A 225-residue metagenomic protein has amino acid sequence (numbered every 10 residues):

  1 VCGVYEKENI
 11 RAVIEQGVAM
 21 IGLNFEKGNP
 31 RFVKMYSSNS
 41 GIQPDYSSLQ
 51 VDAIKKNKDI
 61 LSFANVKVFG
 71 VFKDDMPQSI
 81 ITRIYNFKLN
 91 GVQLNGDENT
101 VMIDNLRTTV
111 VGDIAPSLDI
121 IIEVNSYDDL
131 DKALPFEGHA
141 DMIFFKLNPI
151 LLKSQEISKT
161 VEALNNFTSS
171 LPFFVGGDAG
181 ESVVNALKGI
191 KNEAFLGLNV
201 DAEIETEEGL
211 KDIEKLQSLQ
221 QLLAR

Functional and structural regions predicted by a protein language model:
V1-C2, A53-I54, K58-D59: N-terminal amphipathic alpha-helix/helix-capping segment at the start of soluble metabolic enzymes
V1-I14, A19: N-terminal basic/disordered segments at the start of proteins
C2-Y5, F72, E98, I204 (+1 more regions): Structured beta->alpha junctions
E6, I103, D212, L216: Aromatic/hydrophobic pocket-lining residues that form the small-molecule binding cavity in soluble enzyme cores
V13, V92, I143, L198-V200 (+1 more regions): Conserved, mostly hydrophobic/aromatic
F25-S48, K58-N185, A194: Conserved anion-binding
P149, L171-R225: C-terminal active-site rim and adjoining tail of enzyme catalytic domains
